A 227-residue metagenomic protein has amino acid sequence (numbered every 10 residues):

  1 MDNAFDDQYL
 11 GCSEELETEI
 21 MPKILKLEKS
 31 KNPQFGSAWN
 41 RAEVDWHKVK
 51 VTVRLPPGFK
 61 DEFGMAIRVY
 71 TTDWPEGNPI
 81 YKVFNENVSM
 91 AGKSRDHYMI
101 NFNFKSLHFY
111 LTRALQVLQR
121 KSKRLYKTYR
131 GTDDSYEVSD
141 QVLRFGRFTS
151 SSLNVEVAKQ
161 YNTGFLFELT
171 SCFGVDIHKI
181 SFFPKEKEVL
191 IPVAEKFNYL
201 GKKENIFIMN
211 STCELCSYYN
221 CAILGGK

Functional and structural regions predicted by a protein language model:
M1, K48, P57, D61-E62 (+4 more regions): Proteins with a high burden of low-complexity, intrinsically disordered sequence enriched in S/T/G/P/A and R, requiring
M1-E28: Intrinsically disordered, low-structural-confidence terminal and linker regions
Q8, V69, I80, T128 (+3 more regions): Intrinsically disordered, low-complexity N-terminal regions enriched in serine/proline/glycine with scattered basic
M21-V175: Internal glycine-rich, Lys/Arg-flanked active-site/core loops of soluble domains
V138-I223: ADP-ribosyltransferase catalytic core
